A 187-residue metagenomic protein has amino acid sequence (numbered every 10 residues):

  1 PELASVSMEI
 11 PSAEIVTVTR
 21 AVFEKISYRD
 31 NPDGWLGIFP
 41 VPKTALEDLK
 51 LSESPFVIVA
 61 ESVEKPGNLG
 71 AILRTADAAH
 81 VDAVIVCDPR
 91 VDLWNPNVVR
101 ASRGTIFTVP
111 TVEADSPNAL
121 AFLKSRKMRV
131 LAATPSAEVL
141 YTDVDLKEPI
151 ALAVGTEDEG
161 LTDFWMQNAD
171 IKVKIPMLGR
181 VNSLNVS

Functional and structural regions predicted by a protein language model:
P1-S27: N-terminal positively charged helical leader segments and presequences
T17, K50-I58, N168-L178: Glycine/charged-rich beta-loop-alpha catalytic/anionic-binding loops adjacent to active sites
V18-T19, E61-S62, C87-D88, P110 (+2 more regions): Short beta->alpha connector loops at strand-helix junctions that form conserved, small/polar/Pro-enriched
Y28-S54, I58: Acidic/glycine-rich phosphate/pyrophosphate-binding loops and surrounding catalytic core that coordinate Mg2+
G37, T75-A79, R90-T105, D163-S187: Structured adenosyl-cofactor binding patch, chiefly the S-adenosyl-L-methionine
S54-L93: Internal active-site segments that recognize and position negatively charged phosphoryl groups and nucleotide moieties
A79-S125, R129: Histidine/lysine/aspartate-rich catalytic loop segments that bind and position anionic ligands
L131-V181: Active-site/ligand-binding-proximal alpha/beta "capping" segment
